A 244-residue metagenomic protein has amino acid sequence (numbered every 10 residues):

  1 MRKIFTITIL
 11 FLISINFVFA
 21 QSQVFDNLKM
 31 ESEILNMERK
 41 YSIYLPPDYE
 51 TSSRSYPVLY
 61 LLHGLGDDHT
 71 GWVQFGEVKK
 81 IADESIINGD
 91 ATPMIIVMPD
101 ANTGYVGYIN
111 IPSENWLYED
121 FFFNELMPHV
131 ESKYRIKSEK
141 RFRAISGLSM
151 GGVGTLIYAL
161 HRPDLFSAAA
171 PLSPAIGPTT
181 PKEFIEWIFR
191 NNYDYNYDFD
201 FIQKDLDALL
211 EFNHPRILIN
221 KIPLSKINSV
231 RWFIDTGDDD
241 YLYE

Functional and structural regions predicted by a protein language model:
I4-V18: Sec-dependent N-terminal signal peptides
Q21-E244: Non-catalytic cap/lid and distal C-terminal segments of serine-dependent acyl enzymes
